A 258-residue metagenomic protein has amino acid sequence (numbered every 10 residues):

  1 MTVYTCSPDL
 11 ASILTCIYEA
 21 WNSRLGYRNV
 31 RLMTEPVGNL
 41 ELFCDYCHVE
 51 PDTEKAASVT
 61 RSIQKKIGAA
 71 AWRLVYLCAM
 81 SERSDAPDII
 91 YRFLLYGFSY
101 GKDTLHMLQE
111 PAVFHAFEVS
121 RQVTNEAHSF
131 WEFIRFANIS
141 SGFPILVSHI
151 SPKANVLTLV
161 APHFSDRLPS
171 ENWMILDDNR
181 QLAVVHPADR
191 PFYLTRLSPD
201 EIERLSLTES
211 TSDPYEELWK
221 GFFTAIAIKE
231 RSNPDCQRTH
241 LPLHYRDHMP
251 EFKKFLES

Functional and structural regions predicted by a protein language model:
M1-T53: N-terminal ordered "arm"
T2-D9, C47, P111, I145-V156 (+1 more regions): Conserved aromatic-histidine-acidic binding/catalytic patches
I13-S23, R92-Y96, L159-D166, E217-T224: Short, hydrophobic/amphipathic alpha-helical patches that form generic packing surfaces within helical domains
M33-W131, R135: Charged, alpha-helical interface segments at or near domain boundaries
Y46-K55, R190-R204: Acidic, Ser/Thr-rich peripheral helices and adjacent loops at domain boundaries
R73-C78, D178-N179, S232-R238: Short coil/turn segments at secondary-structure boundaries
D103-R196: Internal, well-folded beta-alpha domain core
N172, A183-V184, A188-R190, E203-S258: Long, compositionally biased intrinsically disordered terminal regions
